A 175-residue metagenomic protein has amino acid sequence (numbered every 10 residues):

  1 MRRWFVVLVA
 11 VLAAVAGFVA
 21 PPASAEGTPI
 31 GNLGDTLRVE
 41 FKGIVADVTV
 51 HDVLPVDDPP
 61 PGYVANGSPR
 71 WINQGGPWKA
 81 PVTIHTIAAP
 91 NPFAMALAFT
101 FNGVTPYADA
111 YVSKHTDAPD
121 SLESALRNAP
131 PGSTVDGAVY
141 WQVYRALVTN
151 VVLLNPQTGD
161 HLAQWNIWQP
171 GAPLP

Functional and structural regions predicted by a protein language model:
R3, V7, P21-K79, H85-P175: Conserved functional micro-motifs across diverse proteins
L8-G17: Bacterial N-terminal signal peptides
